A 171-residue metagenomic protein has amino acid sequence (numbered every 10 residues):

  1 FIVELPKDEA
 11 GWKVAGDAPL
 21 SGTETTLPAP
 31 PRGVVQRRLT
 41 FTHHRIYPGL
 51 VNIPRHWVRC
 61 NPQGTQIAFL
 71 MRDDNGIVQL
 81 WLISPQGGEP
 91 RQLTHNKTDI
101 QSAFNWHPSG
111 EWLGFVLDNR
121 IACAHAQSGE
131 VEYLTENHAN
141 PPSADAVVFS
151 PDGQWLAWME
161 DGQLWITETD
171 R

Functional and structural regions predicted by a protein language model:
F1-R171: Sequence signature of WD/YWTD-type beta-propeller architectures
